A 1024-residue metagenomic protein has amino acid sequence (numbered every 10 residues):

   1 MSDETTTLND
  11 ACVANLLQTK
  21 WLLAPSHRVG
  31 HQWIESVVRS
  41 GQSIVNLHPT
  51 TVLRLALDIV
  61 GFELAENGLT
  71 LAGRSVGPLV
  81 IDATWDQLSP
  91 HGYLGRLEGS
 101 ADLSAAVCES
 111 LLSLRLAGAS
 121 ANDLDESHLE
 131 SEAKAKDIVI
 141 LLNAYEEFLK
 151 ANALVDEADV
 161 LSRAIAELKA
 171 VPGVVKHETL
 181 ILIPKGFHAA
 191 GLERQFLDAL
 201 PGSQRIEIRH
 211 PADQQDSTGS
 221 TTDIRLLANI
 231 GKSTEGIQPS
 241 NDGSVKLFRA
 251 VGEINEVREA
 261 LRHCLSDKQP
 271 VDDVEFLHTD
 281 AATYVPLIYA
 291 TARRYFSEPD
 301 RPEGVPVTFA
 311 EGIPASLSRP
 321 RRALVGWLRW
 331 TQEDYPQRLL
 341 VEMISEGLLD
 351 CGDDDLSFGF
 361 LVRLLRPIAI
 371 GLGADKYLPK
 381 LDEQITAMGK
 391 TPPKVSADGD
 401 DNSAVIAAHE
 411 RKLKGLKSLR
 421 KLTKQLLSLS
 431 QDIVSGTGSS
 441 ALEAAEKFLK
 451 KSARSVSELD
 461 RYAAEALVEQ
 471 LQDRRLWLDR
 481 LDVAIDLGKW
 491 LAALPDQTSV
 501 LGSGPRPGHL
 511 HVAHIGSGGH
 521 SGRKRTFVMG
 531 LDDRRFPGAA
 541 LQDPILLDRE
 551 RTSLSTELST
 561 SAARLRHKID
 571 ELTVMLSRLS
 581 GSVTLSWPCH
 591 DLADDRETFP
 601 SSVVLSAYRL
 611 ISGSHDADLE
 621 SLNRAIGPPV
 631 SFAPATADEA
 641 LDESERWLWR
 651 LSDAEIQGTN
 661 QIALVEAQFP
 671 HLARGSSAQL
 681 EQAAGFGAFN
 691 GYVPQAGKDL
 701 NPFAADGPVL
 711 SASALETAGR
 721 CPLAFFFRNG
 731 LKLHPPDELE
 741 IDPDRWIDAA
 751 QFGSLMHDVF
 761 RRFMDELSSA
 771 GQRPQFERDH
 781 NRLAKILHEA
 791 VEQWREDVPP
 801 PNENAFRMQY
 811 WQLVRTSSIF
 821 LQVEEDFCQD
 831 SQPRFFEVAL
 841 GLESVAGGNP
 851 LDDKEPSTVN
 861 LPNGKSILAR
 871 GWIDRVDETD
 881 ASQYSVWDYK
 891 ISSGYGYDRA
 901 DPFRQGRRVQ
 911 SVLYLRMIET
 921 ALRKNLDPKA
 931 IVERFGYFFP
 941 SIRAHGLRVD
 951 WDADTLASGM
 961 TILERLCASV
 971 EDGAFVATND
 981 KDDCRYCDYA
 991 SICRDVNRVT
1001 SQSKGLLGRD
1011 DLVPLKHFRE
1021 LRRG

Functional and structural regions predicted by a protein language model:
M1-F776, H780, A784-E796, M808 (+2 more regions): Polyanion-engaging groove/track-forming segments
T584, D653-G1024: RecB-family 4Fe-4S metal-dependent nuclease core
